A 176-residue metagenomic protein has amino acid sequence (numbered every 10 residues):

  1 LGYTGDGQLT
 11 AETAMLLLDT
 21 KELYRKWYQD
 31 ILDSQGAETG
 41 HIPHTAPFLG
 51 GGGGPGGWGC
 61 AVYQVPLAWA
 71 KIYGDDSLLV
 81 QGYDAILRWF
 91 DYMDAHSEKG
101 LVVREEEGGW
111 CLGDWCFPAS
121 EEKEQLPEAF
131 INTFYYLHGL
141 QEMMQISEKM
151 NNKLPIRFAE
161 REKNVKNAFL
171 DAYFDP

Functional and structural regions predicted by a protein language model:
L1-H44, C60, A70-N132, S147-P176: Active-site acid/base region of carbohydrate-active enzymes
G7, P66, T133, L137-L140: TPR repeat positional signature
T45-G54: Aromatic/His-enriched, Gly/Pro-containing loop or helix-boundary segments that lie immediately adjacent to catalytic
G54-Y63: Short, contiguous hydrophobic alpha-helices characteristic of membrane insertion segments
